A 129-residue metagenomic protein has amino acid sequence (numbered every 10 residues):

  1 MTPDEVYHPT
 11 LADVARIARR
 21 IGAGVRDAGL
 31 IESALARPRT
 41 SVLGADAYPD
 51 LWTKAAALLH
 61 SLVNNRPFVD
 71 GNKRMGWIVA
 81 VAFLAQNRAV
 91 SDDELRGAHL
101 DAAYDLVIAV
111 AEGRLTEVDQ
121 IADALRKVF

Functional and structural regions predicted by a protein language model:
M1-F129: FIC/Doc superfamily catalytic core
